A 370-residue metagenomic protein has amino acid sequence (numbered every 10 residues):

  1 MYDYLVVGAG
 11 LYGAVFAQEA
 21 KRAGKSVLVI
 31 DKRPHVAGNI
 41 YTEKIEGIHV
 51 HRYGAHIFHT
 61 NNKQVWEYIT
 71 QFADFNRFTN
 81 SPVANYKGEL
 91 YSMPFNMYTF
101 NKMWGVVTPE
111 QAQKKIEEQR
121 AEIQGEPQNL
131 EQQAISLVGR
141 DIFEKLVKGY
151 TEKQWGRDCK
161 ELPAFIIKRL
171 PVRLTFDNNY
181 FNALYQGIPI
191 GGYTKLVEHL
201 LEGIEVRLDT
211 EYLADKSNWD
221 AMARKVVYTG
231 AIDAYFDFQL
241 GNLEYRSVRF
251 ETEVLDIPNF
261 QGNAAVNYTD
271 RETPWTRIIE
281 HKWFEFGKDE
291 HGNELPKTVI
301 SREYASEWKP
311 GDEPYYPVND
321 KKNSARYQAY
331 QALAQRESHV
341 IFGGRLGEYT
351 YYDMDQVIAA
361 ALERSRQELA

Functional and structural regions predicted by a protein language model:
Y2-V29, S365: N-terminal Rossmann-like FAD-binding beta1-loop-alpha1 element of flavoenzymes
L11-Y12, P34-H35, Y98, E152 (+5 more regions): Short, solvent-exposed loop/turn segments at secondary-structure junctions
K21-E46: Glycine-rich FAD pyrophosphate-binding loop
A23, L213-L333: Mid-domain catalytic core of redox enzymes that form a hydrophobic substrate pocket/lid adjacent to a catalytic redox
E43-Y68: N-terminal glycine-rich dinucleotide-binding loop that anchors FAD/FMN and/or NAD(P) in oxidoreductases
V65-K87, I142-K145: A short alpha-helix-loop-beta-strand transition element characteristic of N-terminal alpha/beta dinucleotide-binding
A84-P94, Y98-K225, T229, F236: Active-site/ligand-binding neighborhood in enzyme catalytic cores
E313-A370: C-terminal catalytic lobe of FAD-dependent flavoproteins
